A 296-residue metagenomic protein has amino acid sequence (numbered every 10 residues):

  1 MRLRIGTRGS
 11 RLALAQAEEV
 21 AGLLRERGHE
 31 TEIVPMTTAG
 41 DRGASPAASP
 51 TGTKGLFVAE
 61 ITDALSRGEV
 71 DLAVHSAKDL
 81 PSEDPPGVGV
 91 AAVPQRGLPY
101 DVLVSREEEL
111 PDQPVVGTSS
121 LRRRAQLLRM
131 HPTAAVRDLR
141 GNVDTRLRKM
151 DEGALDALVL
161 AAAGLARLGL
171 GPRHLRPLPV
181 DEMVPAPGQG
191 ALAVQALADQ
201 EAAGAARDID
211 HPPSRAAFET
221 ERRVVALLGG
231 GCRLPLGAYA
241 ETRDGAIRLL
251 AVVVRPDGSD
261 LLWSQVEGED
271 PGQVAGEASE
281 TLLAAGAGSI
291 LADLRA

Functional and structural regions predicted by a protein language model:
M1-T37, G43, P50, H131-A296: Small-molecule-sensing regulatory modules
R4-G6, A73, A91, G117 (+1 more regions): Short, well-ordered beta-strand segments
P46-L72: Short, structured active-site "lid" loops
G68, H75-D79, A196-A202: Ordered, amphipathic secondary-structure segments that act as subunit-interaction surfaces in large macromolecular
V70-V74, D156-A157: Short, Asp-centered acidic motifs that coordinate Mg2+ and/or phosphate in catalytic or ligand-binding sites
A77-L80, D84-A134: A conserved helix-loop-strand patch within extracytoplasmic ligand-binding domains of the periplasmic binding
